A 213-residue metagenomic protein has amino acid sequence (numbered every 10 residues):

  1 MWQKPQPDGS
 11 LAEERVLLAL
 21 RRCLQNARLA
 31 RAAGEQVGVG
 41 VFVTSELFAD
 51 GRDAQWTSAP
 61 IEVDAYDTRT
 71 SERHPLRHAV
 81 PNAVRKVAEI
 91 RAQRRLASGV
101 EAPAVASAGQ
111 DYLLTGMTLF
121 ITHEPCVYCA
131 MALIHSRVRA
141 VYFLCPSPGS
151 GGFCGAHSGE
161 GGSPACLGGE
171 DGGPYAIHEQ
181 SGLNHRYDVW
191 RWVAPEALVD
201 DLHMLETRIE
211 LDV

Functional and structural regions predicted by a protein language model:
M1-V213: Zinc-dependent deaminase catalytic domain
